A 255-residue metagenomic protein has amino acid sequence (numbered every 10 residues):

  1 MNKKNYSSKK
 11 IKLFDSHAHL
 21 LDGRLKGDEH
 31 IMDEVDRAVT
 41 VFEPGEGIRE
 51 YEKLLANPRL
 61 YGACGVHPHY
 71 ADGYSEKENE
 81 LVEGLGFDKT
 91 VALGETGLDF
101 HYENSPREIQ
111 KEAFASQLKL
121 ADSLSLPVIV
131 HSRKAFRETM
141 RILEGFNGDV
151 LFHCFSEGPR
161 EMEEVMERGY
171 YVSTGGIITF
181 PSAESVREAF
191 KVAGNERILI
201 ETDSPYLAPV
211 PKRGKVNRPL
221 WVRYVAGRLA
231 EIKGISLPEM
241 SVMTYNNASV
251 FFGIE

Functional and structural regions predicted by a protein language model:
M1-E255: Mid-domain alpha/beta scaffold segments of enzyme catalytic cores
